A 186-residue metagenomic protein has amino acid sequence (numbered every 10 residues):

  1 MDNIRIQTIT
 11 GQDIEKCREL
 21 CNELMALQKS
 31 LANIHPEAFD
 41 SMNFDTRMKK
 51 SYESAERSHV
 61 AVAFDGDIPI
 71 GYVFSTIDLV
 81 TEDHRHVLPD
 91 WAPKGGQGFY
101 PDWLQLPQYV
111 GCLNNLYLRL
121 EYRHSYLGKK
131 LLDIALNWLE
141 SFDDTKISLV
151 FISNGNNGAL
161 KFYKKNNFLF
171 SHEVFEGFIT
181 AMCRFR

Functional and structural regions predicted by a protein language model:
M1-E15, E19-I34, R186: Conserved N-terminal entry element of GNAT/NAT acetyltransferase domains
A26-M48: Conserved GNAT-fold acetyl-CoA-binding loop/helix
T46-V62, D78-H84, C112: A short helix-loop-beta-strand connector motif used in the catalytic cores of GNAT acetyltransferases and, in some
T76-N115: Conserved acyl-donor/pantetheine-binding loop and adjacent beta-alpha core of acyl/acetyltransferases and related
V110-G111, L139-S153: Conserved GNAT acetyl-CoA-binding A-motif
L116-R123, S148-L160, E176-R186: Conserved beta-strand-loop-alpha-helix junction that forms the acyl-donor binding cleft
L118, H124-N137, K165: Conserved acetyl-CoA-binding loop-helix of GNAT-fold acetyltransferases
K129, S141-D144, N154-H172: Conserved active-site alpha-helix within GNAT-family acetyltransferase domains
